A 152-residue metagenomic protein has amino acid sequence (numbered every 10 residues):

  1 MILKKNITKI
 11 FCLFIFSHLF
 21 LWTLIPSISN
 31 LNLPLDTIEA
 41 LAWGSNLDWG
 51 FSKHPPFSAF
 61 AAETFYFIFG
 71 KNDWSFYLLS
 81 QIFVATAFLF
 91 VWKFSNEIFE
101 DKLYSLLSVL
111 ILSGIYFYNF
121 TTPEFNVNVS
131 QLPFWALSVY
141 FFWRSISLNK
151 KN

Functional and structural regions predicted by a protein language model:
M1-K5, E97-I98, R144-N152: Membrane-interface junctions at the ends of membrane-embedded or membrane-associated helices
M1-W22: Start-transfer (signal-anchor) and selected internal transmembrane alpha helices of multi-pass inner/ER membrane
C12, L78-F99, G114, L137-F141: Transmembrane-helix motifs of polytopic, lipid-linked glycan transferases
I15-F16, F60, T64, L78-I82 (+3 more regions): Residue-level signature of the transmembrane alpha-helical core of multi-pass small-molecule transporters
I25-A40, G50-T64, G70-S75, N128: Extracytoplasmic catalytic/substrate-binding loops of multi-pass membrane glycan-assembly enzymes
S45, F88, I111, S130-N149: Specific aromatic-rich, kink-prone transmembrane helix
V91-G114, L132-P133, L148-N149: Transmembrane-helix signature of polytopic, membrane-embedded enzymes that assemble or transfer cell-envelope glycans
F120-S130: Short acidic/glycine- and proline-prone juxtamembrane loop motifs at membrane-interface regions of multi-pass membrane
